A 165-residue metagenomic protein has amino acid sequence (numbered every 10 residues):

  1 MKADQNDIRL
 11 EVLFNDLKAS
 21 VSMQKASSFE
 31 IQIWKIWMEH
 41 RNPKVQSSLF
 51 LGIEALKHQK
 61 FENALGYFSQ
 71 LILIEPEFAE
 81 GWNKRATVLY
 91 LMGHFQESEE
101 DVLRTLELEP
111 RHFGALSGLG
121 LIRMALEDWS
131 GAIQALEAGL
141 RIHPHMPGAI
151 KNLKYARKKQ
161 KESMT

Functional and structural regions predicted by a protein language model:
M1-Q5, A19, S28, K35 (+3 more regions): Terminal, low-structured helical/coil segments at or just beyond the last alpha-helical repeat
I8-E11, E30-I31, M38-I53: Amphipathic alpha-helical repeat scaffolds of TPR domains
I31-W34, S69, L103, E137: Alpha-solenoid helical repeat scaffolds
N42-G114: Alpha-helical adaptor scaffolds
L49, N83-K84, G114-G118, Q134 (+1 more regions): Alpha-solenoid helical repeat scaffolds
K57, L91, A125, K158-E162: Register position in tetratricopeptide repeats
